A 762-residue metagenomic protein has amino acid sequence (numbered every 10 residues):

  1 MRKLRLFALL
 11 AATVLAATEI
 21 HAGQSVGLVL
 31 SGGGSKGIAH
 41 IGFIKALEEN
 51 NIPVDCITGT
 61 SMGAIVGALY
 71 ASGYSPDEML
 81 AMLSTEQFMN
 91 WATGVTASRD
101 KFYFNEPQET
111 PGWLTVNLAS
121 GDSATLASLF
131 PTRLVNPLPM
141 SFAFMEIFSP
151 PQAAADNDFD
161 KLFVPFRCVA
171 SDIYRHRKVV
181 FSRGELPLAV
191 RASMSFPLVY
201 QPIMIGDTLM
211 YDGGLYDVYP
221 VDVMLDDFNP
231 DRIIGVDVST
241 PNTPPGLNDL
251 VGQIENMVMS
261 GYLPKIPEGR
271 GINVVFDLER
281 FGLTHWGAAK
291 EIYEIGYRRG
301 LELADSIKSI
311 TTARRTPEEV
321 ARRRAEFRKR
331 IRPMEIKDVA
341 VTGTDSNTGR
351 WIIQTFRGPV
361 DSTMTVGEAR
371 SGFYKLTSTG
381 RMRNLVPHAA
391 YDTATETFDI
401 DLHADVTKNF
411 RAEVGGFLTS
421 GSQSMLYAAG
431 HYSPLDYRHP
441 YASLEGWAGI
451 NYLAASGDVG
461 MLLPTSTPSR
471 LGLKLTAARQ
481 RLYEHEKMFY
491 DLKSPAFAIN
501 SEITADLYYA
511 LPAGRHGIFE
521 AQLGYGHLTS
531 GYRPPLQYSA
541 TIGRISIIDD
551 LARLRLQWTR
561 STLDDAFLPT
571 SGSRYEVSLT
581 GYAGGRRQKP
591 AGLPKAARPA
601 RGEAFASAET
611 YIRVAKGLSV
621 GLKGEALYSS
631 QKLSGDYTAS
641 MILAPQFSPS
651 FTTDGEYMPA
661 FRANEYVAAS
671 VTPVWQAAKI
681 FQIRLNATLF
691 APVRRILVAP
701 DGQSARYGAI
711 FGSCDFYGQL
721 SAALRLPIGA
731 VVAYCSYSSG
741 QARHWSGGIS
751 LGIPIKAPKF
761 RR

Functional and structural regions predicted by a protein language model:
M1-A8: Bacterial N-terminal signal peptides that target proteins for export
A8-A16: Bacterial N-terminal signal peptides
H21-T60, A68-D392, A404-K408: Patatin-like phospholipase
A313-R322, G524-G526, V577, G624-L627: A glycine-rich phosphate-binding loop feature that marks nucleotide/adenosyl-phosphate handling sites
T363, G367, Q703-I710, Q719: C-terminal soluble interaction/assembly domains
G367, G372, S378, N384-L563 (+8 more regions): Gram-negative/organellar outer-membrane beta-barrel architecture
R411, G543-I545, L551-K679, I683-F690 (+2 more regions): C-terminal outer-membrane beta-barrel translocator/porin domains of Gram-negative envelope proteins and their
